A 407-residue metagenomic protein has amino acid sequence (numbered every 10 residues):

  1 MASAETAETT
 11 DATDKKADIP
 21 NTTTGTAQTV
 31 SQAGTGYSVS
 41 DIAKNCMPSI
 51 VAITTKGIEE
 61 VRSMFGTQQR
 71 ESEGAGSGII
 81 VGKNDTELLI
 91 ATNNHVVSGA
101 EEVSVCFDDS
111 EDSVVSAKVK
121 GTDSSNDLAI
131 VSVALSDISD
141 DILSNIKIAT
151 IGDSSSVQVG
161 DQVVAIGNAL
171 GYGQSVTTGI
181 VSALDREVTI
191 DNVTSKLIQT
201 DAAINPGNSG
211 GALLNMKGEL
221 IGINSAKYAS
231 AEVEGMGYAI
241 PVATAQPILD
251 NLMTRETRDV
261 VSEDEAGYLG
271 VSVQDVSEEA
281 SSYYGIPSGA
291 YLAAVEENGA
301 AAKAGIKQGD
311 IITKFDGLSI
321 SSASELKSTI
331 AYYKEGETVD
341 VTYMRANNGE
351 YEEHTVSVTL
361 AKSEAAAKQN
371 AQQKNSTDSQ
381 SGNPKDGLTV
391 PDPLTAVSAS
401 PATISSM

Functional and structural regions predicted by a protein language model:
M1-K16, N94, F107, N215-L220 (+1 more regions): C-terminal recognition in membrane/secretory proteostasis and scaffolding
A2-F65, S72, S77, E102 (+1 more regions): N-terminal activation segment of mature serine protease catalytic domains
A4-E5, E60-R62, E71-S72, A100-V103 (+6 more regions): Active-site loop architecture of trypsin-fold serine endopeptidases
S31-D41, E60-L89, S113-K118, K147-T150 (+4 more regions): A conserved glycine-rich beta-strand in the N-terminal activation segment of trypsin-fold
S40-I42, I80, V105-C106, K118-K120 (+4 more regions): Active-site substrate-binding loop(s) of clan PA
I53, E102-D109, V163-G167, V339-R345: Short conserved beta-strand and strand-loop elements enriched in small hydrophobics with frequent Asp/Gly
D85-D127, L135-S136, N145: Catalytic-histidine neighborhood of serine endopeptidases, predominantly the chymotrypsin-like S1/PA family
L88, V157-I166, G218, A301 (+1 more regions): A structural signal for short beta-strand/turn segments enriched in small hydrophobics and glycine
